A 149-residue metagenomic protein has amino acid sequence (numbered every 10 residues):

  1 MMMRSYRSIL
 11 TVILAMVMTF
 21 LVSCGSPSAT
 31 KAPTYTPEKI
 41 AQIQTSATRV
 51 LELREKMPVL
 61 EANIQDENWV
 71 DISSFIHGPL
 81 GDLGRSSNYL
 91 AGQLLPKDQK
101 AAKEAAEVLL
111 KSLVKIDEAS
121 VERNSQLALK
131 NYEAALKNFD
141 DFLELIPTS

Functional and structural regions predicted by a protein language model:
M2-I13: Bacterial N-terminal signal peptides that target proteins for export
T19-S23: C-terminal motif of bacterial Sec signal peptides marking the signal peptidase cleavage site
G25-S74: Immediate post-signal-peptide N-terminus of mature secreted/exported proteins
L51-R54, P58, H77, G81-G84 (+3 more regions): Generic structural signal for well-ordered, non-transmembrane alpha-helical segments in soluble/cytosolic regions
E67-D71, K97, I116-K130: Short helix-adjacent coil turns
S73-H77, Q99-E107, Q126-L136: Short, charged, amphipathic alpha-helical segments
L83-K103: Short, solvent-exposed, charged loop/turn and helix-capping segments that join or cap alpha-helices on peripheral
R123-S149: C-terminal partner/receptor-binding element of secreted or periplasmic proteins
